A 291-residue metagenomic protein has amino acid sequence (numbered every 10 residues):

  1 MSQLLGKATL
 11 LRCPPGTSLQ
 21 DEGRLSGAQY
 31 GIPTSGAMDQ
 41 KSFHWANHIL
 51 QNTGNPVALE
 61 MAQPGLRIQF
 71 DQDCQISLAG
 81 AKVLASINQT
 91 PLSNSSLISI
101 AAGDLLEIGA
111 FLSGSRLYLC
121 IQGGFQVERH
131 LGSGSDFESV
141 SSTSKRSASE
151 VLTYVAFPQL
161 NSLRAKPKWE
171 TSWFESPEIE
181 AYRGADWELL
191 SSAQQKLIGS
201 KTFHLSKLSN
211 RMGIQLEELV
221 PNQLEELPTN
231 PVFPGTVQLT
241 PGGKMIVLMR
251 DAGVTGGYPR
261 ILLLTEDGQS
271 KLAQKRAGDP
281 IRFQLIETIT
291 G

Functional and structural regions predicted by a protein language model:
M1-G291: Conserved "landmark" site that anchors the functional core of diverse proteins
